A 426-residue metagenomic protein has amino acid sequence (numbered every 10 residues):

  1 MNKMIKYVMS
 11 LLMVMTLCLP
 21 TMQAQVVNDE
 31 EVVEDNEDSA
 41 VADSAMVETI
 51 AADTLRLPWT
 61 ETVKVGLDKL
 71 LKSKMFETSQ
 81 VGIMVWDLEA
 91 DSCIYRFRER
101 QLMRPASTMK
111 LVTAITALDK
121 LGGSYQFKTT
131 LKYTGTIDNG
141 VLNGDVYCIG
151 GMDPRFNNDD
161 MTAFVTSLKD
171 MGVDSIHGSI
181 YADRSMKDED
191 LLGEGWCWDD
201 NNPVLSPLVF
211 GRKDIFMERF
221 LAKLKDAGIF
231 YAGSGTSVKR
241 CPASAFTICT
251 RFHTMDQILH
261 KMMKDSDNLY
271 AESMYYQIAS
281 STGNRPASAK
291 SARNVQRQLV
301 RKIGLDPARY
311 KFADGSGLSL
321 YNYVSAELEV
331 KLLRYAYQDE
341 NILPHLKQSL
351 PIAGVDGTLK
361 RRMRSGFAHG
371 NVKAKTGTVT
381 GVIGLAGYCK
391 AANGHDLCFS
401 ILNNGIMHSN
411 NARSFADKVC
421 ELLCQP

Functional and structural regions predicted by a protein language model:
M1-E30, S44, T54: Bacterial Sec-dependent N-terminal signal peptides
V27-E89, C93-Q101, T166-M171: Beta-lactamase-like hydrolase cores
T49-P58, R96-P105, V146-F156, V165 (+7 more regions): Second-shell loop/turn segments in exported
G82-W86, Y95-R96, T113, D145-I149 (+5 more regions): Soluble periplasmic/extracytoplasmic beta-strand elements of cell-envelope proteins
D91, P105-G123, I180, R219-L224 (+2 more regions): Active-site SXXK
Q126-D188, W196-P203, F210: Active-site-adjacent, His/Asp/Glu-enriched structural segments that form or flank metal-binding and acid/base networks
K213-S349: A small/polar active-site loop signature that marks catalytic segments
K311-D314, L318-P426: C-terminal soluble interaction/assembly domains
